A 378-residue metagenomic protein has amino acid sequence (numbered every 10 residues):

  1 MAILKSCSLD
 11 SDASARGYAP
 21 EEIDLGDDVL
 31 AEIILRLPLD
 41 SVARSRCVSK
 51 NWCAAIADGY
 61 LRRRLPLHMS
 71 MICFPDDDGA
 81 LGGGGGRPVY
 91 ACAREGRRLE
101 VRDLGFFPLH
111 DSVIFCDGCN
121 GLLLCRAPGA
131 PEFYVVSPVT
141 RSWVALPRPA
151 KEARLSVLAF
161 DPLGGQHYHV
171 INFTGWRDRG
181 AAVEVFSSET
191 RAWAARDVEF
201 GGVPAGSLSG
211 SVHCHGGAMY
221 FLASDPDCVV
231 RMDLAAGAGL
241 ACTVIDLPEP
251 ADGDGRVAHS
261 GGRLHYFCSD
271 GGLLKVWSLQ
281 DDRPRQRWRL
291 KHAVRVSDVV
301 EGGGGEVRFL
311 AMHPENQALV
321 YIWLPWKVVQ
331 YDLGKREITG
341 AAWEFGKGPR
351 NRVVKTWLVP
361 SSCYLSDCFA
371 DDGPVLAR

Functional and structural regions predicted by a protein language model:
M1-R378: N-terminal entry/capping and adjacent linker segments that precede and initiate structured domains
